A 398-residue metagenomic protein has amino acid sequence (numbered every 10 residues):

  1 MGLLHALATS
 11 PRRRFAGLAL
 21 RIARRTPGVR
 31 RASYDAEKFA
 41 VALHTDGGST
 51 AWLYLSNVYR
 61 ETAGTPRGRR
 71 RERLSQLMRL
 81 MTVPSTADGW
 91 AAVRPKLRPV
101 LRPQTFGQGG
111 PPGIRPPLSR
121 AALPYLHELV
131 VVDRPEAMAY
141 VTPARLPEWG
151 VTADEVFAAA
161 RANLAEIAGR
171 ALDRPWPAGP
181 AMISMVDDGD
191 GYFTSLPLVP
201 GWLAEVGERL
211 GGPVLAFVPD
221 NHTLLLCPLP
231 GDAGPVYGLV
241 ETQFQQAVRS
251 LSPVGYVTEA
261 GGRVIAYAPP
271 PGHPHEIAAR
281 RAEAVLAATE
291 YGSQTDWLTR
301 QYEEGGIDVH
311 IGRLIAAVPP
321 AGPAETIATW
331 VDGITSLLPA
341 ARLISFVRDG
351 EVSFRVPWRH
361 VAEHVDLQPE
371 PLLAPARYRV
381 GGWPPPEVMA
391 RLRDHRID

Functional and structural regions predicted by a protein language model:
M1-P103: An N-terminal, globular interaction/scaffold subdomain
A19, A23, P228-D398: C-terminal structured domains
R31-A36, R174-W176, L215-P219: Short beta-strand
E61-V151: Long, mid-chain structured domain cores
A87-R120, A168, L172, V186-G191 (+2 more regions): Extended, Lys/Arg-enriched charged tracts that mediate electrostatic binding to polyanionic substrates
P135-A162, E166, A268-Y291: Surface-exposed beta-loop interaction hotspot
V141-P213: Surface-exposed, low-hydrophobicity interaction/linker segments
H222-P228: Short cationic amphipathic helices and targeting signals
